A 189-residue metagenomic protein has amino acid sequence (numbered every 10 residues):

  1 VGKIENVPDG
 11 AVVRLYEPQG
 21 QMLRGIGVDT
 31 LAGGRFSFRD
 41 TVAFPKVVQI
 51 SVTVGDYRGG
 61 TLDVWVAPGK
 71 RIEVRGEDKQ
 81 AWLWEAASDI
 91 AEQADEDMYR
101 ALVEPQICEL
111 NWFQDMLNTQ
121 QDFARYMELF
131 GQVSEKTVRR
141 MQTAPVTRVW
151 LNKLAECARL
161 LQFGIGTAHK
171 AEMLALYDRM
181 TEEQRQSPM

Functional and structural regions predicted by a protein language model:
V1-R139: A non-transmembrane, solvent-exposed segment enriched in polar/low-complexity residues
V7, G164-I165, Q184-R185: Alpha-helix capping and inter-helical loop/turn segments
I107-N111, P145-L161: Amphipathic alpha-helical repeat scaffolds of TPR domains
N118-Y126, L161-K170: Short coil/turn connectors between adjacent alpha-helices in alpha-solenoid helical repeat scaffolds
K136, K153-C157, A175-L176: A general alpha-helix detector
V138-V146, T181-Q186: Flexible helix-coil transition and linker loops at the boundaries of alpha-helical arrays
K170-M189: N-proximal helix/coil linker or "cap" segments that precede and/or mark the start of modular domains
